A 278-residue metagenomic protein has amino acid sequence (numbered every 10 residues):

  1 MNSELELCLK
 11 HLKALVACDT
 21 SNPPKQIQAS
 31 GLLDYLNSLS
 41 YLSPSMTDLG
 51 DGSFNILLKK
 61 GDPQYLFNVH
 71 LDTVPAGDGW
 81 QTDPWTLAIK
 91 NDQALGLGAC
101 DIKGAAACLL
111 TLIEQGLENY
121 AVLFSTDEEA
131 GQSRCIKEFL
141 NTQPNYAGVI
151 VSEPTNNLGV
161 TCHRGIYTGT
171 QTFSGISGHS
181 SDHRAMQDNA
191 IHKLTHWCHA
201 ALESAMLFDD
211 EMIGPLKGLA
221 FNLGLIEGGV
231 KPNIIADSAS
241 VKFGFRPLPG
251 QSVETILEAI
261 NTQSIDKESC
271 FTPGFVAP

Functional and structural regions predicted by a protein language model:
M1-A76, S238-G244, I256-A259: N-terminal helical capping/dimerization or prosegment-like subdomains of hydrolases acting on amide or phosphate bonds
A14, T111-E118, H196-E203: Short glycine/serine- and small hydrophobic-enriched flexible loop segments
C18, V69-L71, T126-D127, S152-T155 (+2 more regions): Fold-independent oxyanion-binding glycine-rich loops and adjacent beta-strand/coil segments at enzyme active sites
S38-S43, K59-Y65, I113-Y120, Q143-Y146 (+1 more regions): Short glycine/proline-enriched coil/turn segments at helix->beta-strand junctions
D48, P75, Y167-P278: Metal-dependent amide/peptide-bond hydrolase catalytic core, centered on the "pita-bread" metallohydrolase fold
L58, L87-I89, L223-I226: A structural signal for short hydrophobic beta-strand segments in well-ordered beta-sheet cores
L66-A121: Active-site metal-coordination/substrate-binding segment of hydrolases, especially metallo-dependent peptidases
I102-T168: Acidic/histidine-rich catalytic neighborhood of metal-dependent amide-processing enzymes
